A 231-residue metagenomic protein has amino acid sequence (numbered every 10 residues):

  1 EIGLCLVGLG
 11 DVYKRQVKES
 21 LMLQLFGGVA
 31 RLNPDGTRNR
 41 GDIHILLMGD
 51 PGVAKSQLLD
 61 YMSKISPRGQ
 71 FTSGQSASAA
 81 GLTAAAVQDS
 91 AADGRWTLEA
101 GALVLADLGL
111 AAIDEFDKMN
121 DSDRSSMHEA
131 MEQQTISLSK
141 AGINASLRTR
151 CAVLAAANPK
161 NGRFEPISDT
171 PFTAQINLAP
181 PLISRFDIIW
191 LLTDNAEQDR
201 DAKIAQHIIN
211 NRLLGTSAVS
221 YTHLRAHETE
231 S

Functional and structural regions predicted by a protein language model:
E1-Y13, H223-A226, E230-S231: Single conserved hydrophobic/aromatic residue that forms the stacking wall/gate of nucleotide- or nucleobase-binding
D11-S217: Conserved ASCE/P-loop NTPase catalytic core
